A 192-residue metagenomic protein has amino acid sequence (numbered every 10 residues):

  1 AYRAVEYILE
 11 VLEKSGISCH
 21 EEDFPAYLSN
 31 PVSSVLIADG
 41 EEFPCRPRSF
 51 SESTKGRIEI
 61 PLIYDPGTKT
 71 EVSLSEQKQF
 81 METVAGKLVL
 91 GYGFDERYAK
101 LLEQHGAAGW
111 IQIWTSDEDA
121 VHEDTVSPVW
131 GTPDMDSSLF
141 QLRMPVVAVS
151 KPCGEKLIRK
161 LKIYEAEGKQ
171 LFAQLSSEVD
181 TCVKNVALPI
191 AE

Functional and structural regions predicted by a protein language model:
A1-L88: Noncatalytic luminal/extracellular "stalk/propeptide" segments of secretory-pathway proteins
R3-K14, R97, L101, P152-K156: Extracytoplasmic/secreted proteins, especially bacterial periplasmic and envelope-associated proteins
E10-S18, E103, R159-K162, A166: Sec-exported extracytoplasmic/periplasmic mature domains
E21, L88-G91, G109-Q112, P145-A148 (+1 more regions): Structural recognition of the beta-strand scaffold that forms the well-ordered cores of secreted hydrolase catalytic
F24, P66-G67, G91-F94, I113-S116 (+2 more regions): Active-site-proximal beta-strand/loop segments in catalytic clefts of secreted hydrolases
S53-S75, D134-E192: Soluble metallo-hydrolase cores and metallopeptidase-like ectodomains found primarily in the secretory/periplasmic
T70-H122: A conserved hydrophobic secondary-structure block that centers on an alpha-helix together with its immediately flanking
W114-V146: Surface-exposed loop and adjacent secondary-structure segments within mature catalytic domains
